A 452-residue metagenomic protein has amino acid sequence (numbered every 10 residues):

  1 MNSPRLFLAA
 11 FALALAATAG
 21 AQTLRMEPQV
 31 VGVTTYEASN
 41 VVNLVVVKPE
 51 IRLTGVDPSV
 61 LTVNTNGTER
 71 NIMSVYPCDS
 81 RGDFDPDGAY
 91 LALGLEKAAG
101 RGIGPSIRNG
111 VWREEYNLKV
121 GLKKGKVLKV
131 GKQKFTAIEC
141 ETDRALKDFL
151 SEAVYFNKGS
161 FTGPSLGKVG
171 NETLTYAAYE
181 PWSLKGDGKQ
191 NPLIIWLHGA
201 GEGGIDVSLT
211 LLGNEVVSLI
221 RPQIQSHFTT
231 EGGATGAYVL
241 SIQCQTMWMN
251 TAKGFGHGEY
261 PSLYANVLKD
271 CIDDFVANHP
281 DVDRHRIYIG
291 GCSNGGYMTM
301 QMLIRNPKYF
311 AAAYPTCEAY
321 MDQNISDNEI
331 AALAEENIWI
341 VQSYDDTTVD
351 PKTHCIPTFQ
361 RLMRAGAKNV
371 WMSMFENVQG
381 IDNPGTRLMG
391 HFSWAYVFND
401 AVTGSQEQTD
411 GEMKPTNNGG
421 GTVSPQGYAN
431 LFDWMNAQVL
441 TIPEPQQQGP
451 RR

Functional and structural regions predicted by a protein language model:
M1-L8: Bacterial N-terminal signal peptides that target proteins for export
F11-G20: Hydrophobic h-region of N-terminal signal peptides that target proteins for export in Gram-negative bacteria
Q22-V46, V60, T65-N191, P443-R452: A domain-start/cap signature at the N-terminus of enzymes
K185-K189, T251-S293: Gly/Ser-rich "nucleophile elbow"/oxyanion-hole loop immediately N-terminal to the catalytic nucleophile in hydrolases
L193, A200-N266: Active-site machinery of serine-nucleophile hydrolases
L197-G199, Q342-S343: The conserved beta1-alpha1 loop
V276-A332: Primarily recognizes the serine-hydrolase "nucleophile elbow" in alpha/beta-hydrolase and SGNH/GDSL folds
W339-V341, D345-T348, T353-F359, M363-R452: C-terminal catalytic histidine-bearing segment of alpha/beta-hydrolase fold enzymes
